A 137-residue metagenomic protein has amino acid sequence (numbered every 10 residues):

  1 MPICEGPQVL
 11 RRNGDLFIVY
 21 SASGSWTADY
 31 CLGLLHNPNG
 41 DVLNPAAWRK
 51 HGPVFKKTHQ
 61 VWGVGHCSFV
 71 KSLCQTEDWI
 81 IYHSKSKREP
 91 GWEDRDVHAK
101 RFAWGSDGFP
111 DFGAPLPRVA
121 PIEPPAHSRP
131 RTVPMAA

Functional and structural regions predicted by a protein language model:
M1-A137: Carbohydrate-active catalytic/glycan-binding domains of CAZyme proteins, especially the secreted or lumenal ectodomains
